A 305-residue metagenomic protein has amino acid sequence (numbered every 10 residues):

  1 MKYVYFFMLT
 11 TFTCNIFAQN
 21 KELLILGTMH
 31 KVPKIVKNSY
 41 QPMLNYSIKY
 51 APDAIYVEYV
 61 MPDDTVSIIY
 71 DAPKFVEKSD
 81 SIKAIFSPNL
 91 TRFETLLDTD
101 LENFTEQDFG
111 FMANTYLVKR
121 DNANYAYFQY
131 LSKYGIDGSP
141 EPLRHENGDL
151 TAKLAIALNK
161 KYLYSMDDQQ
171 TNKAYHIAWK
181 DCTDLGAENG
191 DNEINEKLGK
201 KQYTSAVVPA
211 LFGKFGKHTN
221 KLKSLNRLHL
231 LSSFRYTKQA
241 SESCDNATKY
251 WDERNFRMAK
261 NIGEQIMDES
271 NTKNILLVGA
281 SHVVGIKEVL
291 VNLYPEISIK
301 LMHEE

Functional and structural regions predicted by a protein language model:
M1-I25: Bacterial Sec-dependent N-terminal signal peptides
N20-K238: Structured, acidic catalytic/metal-binding patches in enzyme active sites
L230-E305: A cross-kingdom marker for long, charged
